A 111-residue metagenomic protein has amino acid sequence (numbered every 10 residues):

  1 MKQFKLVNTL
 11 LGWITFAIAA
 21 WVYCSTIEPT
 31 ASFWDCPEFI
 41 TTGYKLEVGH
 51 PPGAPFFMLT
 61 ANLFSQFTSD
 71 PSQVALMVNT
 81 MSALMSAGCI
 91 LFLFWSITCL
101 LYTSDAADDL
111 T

Functional and structural regions predicted by a protein language model:
M1-K5, L101: Membrane-interfacial, low-structure loops and terminal tails that flank and connect transmembrane helices in multi-pass
K5-F33: Transmembrane signal-anchor helices characteristic of membrane glycosylation enzymes that use polyprenol
V7, L11, D70-M81: Membrane-interface starts of transmembrane alpha-helices
W13, A17, T80-Y102: Transmembrane-helix motifs of polytopic, lipid-linked glycan transferases
I27, A61, S65, S69 (+1 more regions): Membrane-water interface at transmembrane helix exits
I27-F39, G49-A61: Extracytoplasmic catalytic/substrate-binding loops of multi-pass membrane glycan-assembly enzymes
H50-Q73, A83-L84: Short hydrophobic/aromatic helix or loop-helix immediately within or flanking a transmembrane segment in polytopic
Y102-T111: Single conserved hydrophobic/aromatic residue that forms the stacking wall/gate of nucleotide- or nucleobase-binding
